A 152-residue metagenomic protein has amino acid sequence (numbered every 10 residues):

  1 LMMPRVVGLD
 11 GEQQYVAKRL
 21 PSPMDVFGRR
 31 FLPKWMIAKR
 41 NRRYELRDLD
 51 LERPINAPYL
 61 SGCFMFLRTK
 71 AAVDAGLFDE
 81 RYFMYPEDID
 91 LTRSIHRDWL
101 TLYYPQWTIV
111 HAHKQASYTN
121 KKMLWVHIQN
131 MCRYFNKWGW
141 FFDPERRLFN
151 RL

Functional and structural regions predicted by a protein language model:
L1, R42-F66, N150-L152: Short linear elements at protein peripheries
L1-R19: Conserved donor NDP-sugar-binding/catalytic core segment of glycosyltransferases
V16, V26-R30, D74-A75, Y85 (+3 more regions): Residues that scaffold the ATP/ADP-binding catalytic core of kinase and kinase-like folds
A17-P23, T119-K122: Short, hinge-like loop/turn segments at secondary-structure boundaries
P21-A57: Short, flexible, basic/aromatic active-site loop/helix in glycosyltransferases
I55-N56, C63-M65, T69-F83, I89-V110: Catalytic donor-sugar/metal-binding loop of nucleotide-sugar-dependent glycosyltransferases
D90-R93, R97-L152: Active-site-adjacent helix/loop segment of glycosyltransferases that harbors family-specific signature motifs
